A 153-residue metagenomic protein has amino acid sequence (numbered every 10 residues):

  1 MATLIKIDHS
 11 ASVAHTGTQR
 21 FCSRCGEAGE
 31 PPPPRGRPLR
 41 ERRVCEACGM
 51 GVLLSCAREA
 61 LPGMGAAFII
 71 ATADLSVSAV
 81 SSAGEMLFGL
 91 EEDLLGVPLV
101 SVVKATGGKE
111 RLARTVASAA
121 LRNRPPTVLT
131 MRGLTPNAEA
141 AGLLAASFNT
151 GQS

Functional and structural regions predicted by a protein language model:
A2-V44, G51, G63-S153: Sensory/regulatory domains in signal-transduction proteins
L53-C56: Signal-transducing alpha-helical linker
R58-L61: PAS-family sensory domains
